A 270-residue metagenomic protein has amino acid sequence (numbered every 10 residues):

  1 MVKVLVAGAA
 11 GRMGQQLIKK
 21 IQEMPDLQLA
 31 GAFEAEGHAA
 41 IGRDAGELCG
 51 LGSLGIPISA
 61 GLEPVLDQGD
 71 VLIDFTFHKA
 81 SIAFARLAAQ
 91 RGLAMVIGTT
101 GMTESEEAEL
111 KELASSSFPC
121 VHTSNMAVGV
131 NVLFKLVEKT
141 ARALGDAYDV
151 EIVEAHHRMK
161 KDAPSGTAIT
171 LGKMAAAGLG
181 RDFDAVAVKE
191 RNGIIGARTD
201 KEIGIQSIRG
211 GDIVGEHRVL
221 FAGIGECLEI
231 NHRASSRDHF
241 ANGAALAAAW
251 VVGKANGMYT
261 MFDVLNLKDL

Functional and structural regions predicted by a protein language model:
V2: Nucleotide donor/acceptor-binding cores
L5-L66, D146-L270: C-terminal substrate-binding/catalytic lobe of Rossmann-fold NAD(P)-dependent oxidoreductases
A35, T100-M102, N125-M126, A155-H157: Short, ordered loop/turn segments at secondary-structure junctions
G69: An anion/phosphate-binding loop that grips the pyrophosphate of nucleotide cofactors and donors
L72-I73: N-terminal Rossmann-like NAD(P) cofactor-binding module of classical short-chain dehydrogenase/reductase
T76-F77, T100, S207-R209: Short glycine-/small-residue-rich Rossmann-like dinucleotide-binding loops
I82-R91, G98-C120, N131, L136-K139: Rossmann-fold NAD(P)-binding glycine/threonine-rich loop
L93-A94, S115-T123, G223-I230: Glycine/charged-rich beta-loop-alpha catalytic/anionic-binding loops adjacent to active sites
